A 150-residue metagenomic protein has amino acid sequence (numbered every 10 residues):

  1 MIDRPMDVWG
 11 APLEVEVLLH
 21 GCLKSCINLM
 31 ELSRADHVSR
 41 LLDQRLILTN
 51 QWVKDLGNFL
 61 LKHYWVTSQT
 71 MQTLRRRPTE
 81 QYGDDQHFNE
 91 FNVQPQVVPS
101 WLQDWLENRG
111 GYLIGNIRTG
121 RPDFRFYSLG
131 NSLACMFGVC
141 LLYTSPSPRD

Functional and structural regions predicted by a protein language model:
M1-K54, N58, W65-V139: The feature captures the catalytic groove of carbohydrate-active enzymes
Y143-D150: Conserved small/polar residues in nucleotide/adenosyl-binding loops
